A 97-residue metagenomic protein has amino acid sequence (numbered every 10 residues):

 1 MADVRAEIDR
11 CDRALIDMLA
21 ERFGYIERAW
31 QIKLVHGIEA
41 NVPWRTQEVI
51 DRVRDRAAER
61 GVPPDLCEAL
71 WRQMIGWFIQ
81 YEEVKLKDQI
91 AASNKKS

Functional and structural regions predicted by a protein language model:
M1-S97: Domain-level signature for soluble enzymes in the chorismate/prephenate branch of the shikimate pathway
